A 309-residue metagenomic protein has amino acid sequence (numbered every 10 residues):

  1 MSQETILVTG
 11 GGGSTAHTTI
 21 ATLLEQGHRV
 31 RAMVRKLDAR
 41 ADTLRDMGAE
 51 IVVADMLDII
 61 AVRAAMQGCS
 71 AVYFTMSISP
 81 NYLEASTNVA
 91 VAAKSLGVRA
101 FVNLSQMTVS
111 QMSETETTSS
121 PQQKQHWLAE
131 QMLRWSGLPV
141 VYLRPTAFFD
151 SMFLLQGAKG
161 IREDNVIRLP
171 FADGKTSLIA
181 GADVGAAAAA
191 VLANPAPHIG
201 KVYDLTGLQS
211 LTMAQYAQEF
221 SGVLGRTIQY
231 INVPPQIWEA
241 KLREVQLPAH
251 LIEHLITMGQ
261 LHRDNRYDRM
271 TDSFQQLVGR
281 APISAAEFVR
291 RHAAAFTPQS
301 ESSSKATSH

Functional and structural regions predicted by a protein language model:
S2-T43, L57-I60, A64-C69, I78-T87 (+6 more regions): Oxidoreductase cofactor-interface core, primarily capturing Rossmann-like NAD(P)-dependent enzymes
T9, T75, G279: Residues lining the SAM
G48-E50, V140: Short, conserved active-site loop motifs that form the nucleotide-linked donor/cofactor pocket
A54: Cofactor-binding loops of NAD(P)H-dependent oxidoreductases, dominated by short-chain dehydrogenase/reductases
V72: Hydrophobic acceptor-binding patch used for acceptor engagement in glycosyltransferases
G181, M213, P235, S284-A285: Structural motif detector for alpha-helix initiation sites
H198, Q236-H309: A hydrophobic C-terminal alpha-helical subdomain
T227-I231, Q299-S300: Contiguous C-terminal substrate-recognition/catalytic subdomains in enzyme active sites
